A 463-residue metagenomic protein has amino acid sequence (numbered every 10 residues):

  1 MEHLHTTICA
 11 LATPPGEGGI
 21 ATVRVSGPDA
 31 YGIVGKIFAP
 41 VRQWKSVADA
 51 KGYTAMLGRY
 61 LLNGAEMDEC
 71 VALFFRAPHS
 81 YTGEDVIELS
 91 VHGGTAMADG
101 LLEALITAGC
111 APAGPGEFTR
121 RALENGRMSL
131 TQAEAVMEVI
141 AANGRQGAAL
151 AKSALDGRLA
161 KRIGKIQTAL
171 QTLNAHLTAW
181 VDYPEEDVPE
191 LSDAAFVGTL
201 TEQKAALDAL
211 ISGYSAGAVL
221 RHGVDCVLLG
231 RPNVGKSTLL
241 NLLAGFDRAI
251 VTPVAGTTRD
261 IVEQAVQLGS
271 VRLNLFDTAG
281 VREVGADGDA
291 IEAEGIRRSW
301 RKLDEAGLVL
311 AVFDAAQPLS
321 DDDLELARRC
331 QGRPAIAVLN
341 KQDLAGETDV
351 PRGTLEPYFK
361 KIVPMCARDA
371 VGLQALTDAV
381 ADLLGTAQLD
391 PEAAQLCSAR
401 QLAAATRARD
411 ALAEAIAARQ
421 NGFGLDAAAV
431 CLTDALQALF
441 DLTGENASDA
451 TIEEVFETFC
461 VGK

Functional and structural regions predicted by a protein language model:
M1-A149, S153, I336: A glycine-rich (often HGG/GG-containing) alpha/beta subdomain
E2-P15, R145-Q267, L273, A286-D287 (+3 more regions): C-terminal-of-GTPase-core extension/linker across diverse P-loop GTPases
E17-I20, P28, E84, G94-T95 (+10 more regions): Gly/Ser/Thr-rich helix-start
S26, V91-G93, L243, T278 (+2 more regions): Glycine-rich, N-terminal phosphate-binding loop of Rossmann-like dinucleotide-binding domains
M56-M67, A72-R76, G256-D287, E305: Switch I (G2) and immediately adjacent beta-strands of P-loop GTPase domains
V91, V251-T252, I296, F313 (+1 more regions): Hydrophobic alpha-helical scaffolding
L275, L310-V312, V338: Structural motif
E292-A316: Inter-motif core of Ras-like GTPase G domains
